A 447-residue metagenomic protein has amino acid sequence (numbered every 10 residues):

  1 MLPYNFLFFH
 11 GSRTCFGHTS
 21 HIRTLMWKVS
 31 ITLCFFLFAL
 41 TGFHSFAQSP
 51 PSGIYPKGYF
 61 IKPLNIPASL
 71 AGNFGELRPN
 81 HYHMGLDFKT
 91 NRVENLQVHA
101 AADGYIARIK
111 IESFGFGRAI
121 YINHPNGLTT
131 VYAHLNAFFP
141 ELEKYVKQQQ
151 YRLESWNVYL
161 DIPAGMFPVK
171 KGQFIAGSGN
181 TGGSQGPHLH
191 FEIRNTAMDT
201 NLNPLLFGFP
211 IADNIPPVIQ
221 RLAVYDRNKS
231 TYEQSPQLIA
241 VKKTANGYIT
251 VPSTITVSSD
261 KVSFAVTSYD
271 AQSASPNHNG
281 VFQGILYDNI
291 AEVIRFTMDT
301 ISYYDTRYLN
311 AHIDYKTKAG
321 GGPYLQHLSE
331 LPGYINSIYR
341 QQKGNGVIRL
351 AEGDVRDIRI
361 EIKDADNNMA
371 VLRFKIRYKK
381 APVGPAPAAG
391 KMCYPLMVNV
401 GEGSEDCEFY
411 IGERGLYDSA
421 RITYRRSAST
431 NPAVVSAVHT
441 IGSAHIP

Functional and structural regions predicted by a protein language model:
M1-P56: Bacterial Sec-dependent N-terminal signal peptides
A47-T129, N136-E141, S155-G165, K170-K171 (+2 more regions): Surface-exposed, glycine-biased beta-strand/turn segments
T129-A164, T231-Y232, K242-S253, G280 (+1 more regions): Exoplasmic/lumenal beta-rich domain surfaces
P216-A240, A386-S419: Compositionally biased low-complexity segments at domain edges in trafficked proteins and select soluble regulators
R349-V355: Surface-exposed, short loops/turns at beta-strand junctions within beta-sandwich domains
D366-A388: Short beta-strand elements
G384, R425-P447: Proteolytic processing hotspots in large secreted/extracellular or virion-associated proteins and select intracellular
